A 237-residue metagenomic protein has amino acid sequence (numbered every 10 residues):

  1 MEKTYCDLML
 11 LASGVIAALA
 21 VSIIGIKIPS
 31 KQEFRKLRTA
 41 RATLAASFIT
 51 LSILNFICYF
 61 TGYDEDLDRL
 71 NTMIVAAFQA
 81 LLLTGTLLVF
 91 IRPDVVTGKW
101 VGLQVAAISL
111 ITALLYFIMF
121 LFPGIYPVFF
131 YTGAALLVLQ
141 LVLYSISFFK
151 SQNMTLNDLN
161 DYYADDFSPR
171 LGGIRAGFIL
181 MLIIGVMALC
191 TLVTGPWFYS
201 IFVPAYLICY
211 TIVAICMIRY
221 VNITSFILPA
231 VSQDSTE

Functional and structural regions predicted by a protein language model:
M1-A113, T132: N-terminal low-complexity or simple alpha-helical regulatory segments that function as activation/interaction modules
I24-G25, N55-F56, T86, F90 (+3 more regions): Hydrophobic membrane-targeting alpha-helices
I26-S30, N55-E65, L114-Y126, V186-W197: Juxtamembrane "helix-exit" motif on the non-cytosolic side of transmembrane helices
P29, I91-V95, N153-N160, V221-S225: Membrane-interfacial segments
K31-I53, Q104-A106, F129-T211: Alpha-helical transmembrane segments of multi-pass integral membrane proteins
V75-V89, T194-I218: Hydrophobic alpha-helical transmembrane segments and immediately flanking/interface helices in integral membrane
I218-E237: Membrane-proximal linker segments that couple transmembrane helices to downstream signaling/catalytic modules
